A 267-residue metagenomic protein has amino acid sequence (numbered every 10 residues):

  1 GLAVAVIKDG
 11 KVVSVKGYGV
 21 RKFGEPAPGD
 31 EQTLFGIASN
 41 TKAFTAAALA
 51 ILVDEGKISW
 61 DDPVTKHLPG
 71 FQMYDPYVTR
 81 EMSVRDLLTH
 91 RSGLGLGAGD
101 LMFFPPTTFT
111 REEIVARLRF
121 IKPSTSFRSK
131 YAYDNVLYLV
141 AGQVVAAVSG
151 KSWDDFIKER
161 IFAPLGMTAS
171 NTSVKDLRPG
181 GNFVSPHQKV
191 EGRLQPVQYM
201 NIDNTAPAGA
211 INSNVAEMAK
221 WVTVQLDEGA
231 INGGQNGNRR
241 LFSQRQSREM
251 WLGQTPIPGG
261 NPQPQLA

Functional and structural regions predicted by a protein language model:
G1, W60-D61, D154, S170: A local structural micro-motif
G1-I37, K57-S59, H67, M73-Y74 (+3 more regions): Short, conserved catalytic-motif segment at the N-terminal edge
V4, G10, Y18, F35-D61 (+2 more regions): Active-site SXXK
Y18, K22, P76-A267: Short, surface-exposed loop or secondary-structure junction motifs that flank catalytic or metal-binding residues
G36, G70-F71, R128, T205: Short, contiguous strand/loop micro-motifs
A48-V53, L68, L88-S92: Generic hydrophobic/packing signal
V64: Acidic-enriched catalytic cores of C-N bond-cleaving enzymes acting on peptides and small amides
